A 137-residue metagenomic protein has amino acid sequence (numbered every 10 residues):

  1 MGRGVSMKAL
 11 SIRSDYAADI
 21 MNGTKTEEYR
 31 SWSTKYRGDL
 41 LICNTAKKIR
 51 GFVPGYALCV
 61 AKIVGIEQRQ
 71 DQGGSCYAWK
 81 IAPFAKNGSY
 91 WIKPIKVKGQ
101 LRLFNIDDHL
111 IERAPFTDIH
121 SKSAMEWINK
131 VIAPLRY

Functional and structural regions predicted by a protein language model:
G2-Y137: Structured alpha/beta reader/binder surfaces that contact nucleic acids or chromatin modification marks
